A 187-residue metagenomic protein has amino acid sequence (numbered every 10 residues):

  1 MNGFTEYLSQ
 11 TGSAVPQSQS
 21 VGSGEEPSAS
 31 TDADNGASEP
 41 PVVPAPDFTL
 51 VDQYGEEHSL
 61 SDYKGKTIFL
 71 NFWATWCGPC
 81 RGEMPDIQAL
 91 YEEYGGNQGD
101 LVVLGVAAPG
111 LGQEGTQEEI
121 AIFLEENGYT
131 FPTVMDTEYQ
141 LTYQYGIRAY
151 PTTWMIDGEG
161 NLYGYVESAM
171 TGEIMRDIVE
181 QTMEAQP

Functional and structural regions predicted by a protein language model:
M1-A14, I68, F72-W73, P79 (+2 more regions): Gram-positive cell-envelope targeting signals
M1-P44, P187: N-terminal targeting signals for export/organelle localization
S18, M155-P187: Thiol-/selenol-based redox modules, centered on thioredoxin-like and closely related oxidoreductase domains
P40-V42, D47-I68, Y91-G95: A short beta-strand-turn-helix
K64, F72-A89: Conserved redox-active cysteine motifs that mediate thiol-disulfide chemistry, especially di-cysteine Cys-X(1-2)-Cys
Q98-G115, Y129-E138: Thiol-based oxidoreductase modules, predominantly thioredoxin-like and allied folds used for disulfide exchange
E118-E159: Short, internal strand/loop/helix patches that form the active-site neighborhood or redox-interaction surface
